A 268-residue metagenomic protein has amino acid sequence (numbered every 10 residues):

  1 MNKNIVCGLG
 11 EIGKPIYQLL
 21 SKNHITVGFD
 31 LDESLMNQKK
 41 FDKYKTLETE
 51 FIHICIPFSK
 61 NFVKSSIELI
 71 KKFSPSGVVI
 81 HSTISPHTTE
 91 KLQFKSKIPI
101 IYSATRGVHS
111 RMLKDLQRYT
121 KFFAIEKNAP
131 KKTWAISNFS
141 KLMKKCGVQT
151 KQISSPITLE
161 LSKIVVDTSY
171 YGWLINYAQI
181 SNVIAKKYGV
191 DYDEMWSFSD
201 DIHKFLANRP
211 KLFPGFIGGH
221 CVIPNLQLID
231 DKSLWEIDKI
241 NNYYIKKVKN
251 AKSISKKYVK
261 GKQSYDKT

Functional and structural regions predicted by a protein language model:
M1-L47, F51, K262-K267: NAD(P)+-binding Rossmann beta1-loop-alpha1 motif at the extreme N-terminus of oxidoreductases
K14-I16, V63, H87-T89: Short glycine/serine/threonine-rich phosphate/pyrophosphate-binding segments that cradle anionic phosphate groups
F29-L31, K43-T46, I101-S103, I153-P156 (+2 more regions): Conserved beta-strand termini and adjacent loop/short-helix elements that scaffold enzyme active sites in alpha/beta
D32, K39-G77: Rossmann-like NAD(P)-binding element
S66, P75-T158, I229: Rossmann-fold dinucleotide-binding core
L113-T120, V166-T168, I254-S255: Short, surface-exposed amphipathic charged segments that create phosphate/polyanion-binding patches used for binding
I157-L161, Y171-G172, N176-K262: Interdomain hinge/lid region at the active-site interface of Rossmann-like NAD(P)-dependent oxidoreductases
